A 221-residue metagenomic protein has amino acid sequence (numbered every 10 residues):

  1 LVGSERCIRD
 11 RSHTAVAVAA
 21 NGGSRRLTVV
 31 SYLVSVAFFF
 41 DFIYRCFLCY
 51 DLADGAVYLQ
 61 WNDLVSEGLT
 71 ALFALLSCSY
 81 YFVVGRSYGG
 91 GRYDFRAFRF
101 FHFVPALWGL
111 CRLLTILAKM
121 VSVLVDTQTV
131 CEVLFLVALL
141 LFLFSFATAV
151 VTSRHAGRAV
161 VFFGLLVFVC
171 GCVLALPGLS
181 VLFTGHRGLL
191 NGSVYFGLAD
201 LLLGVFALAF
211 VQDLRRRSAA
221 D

Functional and structural regions predicted by a protein language model:
L1-I8: Short, small-residue-biased leader/transition segments that mark boundaries at the very start of proteins
S4, V30-S31, F42, L59-C78 (+2 more regions): Alpha-helical transmembrane segments of polytopic membrane proteins
D10-A15, V211-D221: Membrane-interface capping segments at transmembrane-helix boundaries
T14-R25, G85-F98, T148-R158: Membrane-interface helix-boundary motifs at transmembrane edges
V34-F40, V161-G178: Hydrophobic alpha-helical membrane segments
I43-G55, L113-L124, A175-H186: Juxtamembrane "helix-exit" motif on the non-cytosolic side of transmembrane helices
S66-A74, Y80-V121, T127-L134: Eukaryote-skewed repeat-based solenoidal scaffolds used as protein-protein interaction platforms, primarily
L76-Y88, L136-H155, F210-V211: Alpha-helical transmembrane segments in multipass membrane proteins, preferentially the mid-helix core
